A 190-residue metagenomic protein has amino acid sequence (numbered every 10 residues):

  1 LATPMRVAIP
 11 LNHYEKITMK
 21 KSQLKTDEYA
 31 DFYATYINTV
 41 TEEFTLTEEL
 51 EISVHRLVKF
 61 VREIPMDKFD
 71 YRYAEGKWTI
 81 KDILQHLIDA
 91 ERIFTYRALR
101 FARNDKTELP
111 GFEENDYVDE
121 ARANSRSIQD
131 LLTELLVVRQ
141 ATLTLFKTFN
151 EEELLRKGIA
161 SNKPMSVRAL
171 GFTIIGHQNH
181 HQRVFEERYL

Functional and structural regions predicted by a protein language model:
L1-T18: Short, Lys/Arg-enriched N-terminal segments with co-localized hydrophobic residues within the first ~10-30 amino acids
M19-T35, D70-E114, Q140-L143, L155-L190: Short, contiguous alpha-helical
N38-E42, T79, E120-S127, N162-S166: Short amphipathic alpha-helical segments at helix-loop
T39-A74: Short, contiguous, helix-prone interaction/anchoring segments in small proteins
T41-E48, N104-K106, S125-T133, A169: Solvent-exposed interaction patches of small proteins and small membrane subunits
E43, L50-V54, G76-I80, L87 (+2 more regions): Hydrophobic alpha-helical segments and helix-packing faces
E48-F60, Y117-L155: Acidic/histidine-rich alpha-helical segments that form the ligand environment of transition-metal centers
F60, I64-D67, D105, F149-E152 (+1 more regions): A short secondary-structure junction motif
